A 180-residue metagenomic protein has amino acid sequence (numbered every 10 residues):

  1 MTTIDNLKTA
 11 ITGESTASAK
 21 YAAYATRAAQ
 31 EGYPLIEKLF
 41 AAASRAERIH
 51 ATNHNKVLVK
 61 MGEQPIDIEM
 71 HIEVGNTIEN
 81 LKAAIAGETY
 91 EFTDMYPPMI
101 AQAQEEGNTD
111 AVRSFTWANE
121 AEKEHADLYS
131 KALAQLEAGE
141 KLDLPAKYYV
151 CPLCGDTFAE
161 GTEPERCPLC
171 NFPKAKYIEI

Functional and structural regions predicted by a protein language model:
M1-I180: Non-heme di-metal
